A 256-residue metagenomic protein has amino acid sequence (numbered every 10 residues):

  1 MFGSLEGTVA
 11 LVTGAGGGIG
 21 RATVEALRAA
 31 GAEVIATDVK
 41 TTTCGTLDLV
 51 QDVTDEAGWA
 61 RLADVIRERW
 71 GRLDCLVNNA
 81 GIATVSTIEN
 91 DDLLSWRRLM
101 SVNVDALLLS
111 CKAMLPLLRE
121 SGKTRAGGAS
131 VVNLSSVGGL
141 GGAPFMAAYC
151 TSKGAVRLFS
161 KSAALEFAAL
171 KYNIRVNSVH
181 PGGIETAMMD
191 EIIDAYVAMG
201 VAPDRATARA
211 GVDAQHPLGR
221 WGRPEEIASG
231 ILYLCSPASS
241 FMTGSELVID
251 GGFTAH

Functional and structural regions predicted by a protein language model:
F2-S4, G141, R220, G230-Y233 (+2 more regions): Short C-terminal tail/terminal secondary-structure segment of NAD(P)H-dependent dehydrogenase/reductase domains
G16-G17: Conserved glycine-rich cofactor-binding loop
T87-I88, D92-R97, V212: Substrate-binding pocket helix/loop in short-chain dehydrogenase/reductase
C111, S152, S160: Active-site helix of classical SDR
P116, L165-A169, S240: Alpha-helical segment proximal to the catalytic Tyr-Lys
S136: Residue(s) in the substrate-gating loop at a strand-loop-helix junction that position the organic substrate next
L170-R175, M242-G244: Short, small/polar-rich loop/turn modules that mediate ligand/substrate recognition or access, typified
